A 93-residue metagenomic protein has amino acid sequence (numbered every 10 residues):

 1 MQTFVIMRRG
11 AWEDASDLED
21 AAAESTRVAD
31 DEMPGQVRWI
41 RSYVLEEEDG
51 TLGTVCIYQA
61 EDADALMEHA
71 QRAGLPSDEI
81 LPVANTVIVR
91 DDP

Functional and structural regions predicted by a protein language model:
M1-E47, A63, E68-H69, V87-P93: Short S/T/G/P-rich N-terminal loop/turn motif that feeds into the first structured element of a domain
D49-L52: A short, glycine/Asx- and small/polar-enriched loop/turn that sits immediately N-terminal to a beta-strand
L75-V87: Conserved short beta-strand edge segments in small beta-sheet-based binding/regulatory domains
